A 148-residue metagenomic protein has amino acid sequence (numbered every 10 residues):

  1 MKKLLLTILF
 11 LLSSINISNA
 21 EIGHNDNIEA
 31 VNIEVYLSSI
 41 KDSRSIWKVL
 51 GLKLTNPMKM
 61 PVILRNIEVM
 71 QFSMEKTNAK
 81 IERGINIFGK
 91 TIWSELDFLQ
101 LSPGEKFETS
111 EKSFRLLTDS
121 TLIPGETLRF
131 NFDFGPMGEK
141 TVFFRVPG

Functional and structural regions predicted by a protein language model:
L4-S13: Sec-dependent N-terminal signal peptides
S14-I15, E68: Hydrophobic alpha-helical membrane context
N16-A20: Sec/Tat signal peptide C-region and signal peptidase I cleavage site
E21-I123, N131-P136, R145-G148: Compact, glycine-rich, soluble single-domain proteins
